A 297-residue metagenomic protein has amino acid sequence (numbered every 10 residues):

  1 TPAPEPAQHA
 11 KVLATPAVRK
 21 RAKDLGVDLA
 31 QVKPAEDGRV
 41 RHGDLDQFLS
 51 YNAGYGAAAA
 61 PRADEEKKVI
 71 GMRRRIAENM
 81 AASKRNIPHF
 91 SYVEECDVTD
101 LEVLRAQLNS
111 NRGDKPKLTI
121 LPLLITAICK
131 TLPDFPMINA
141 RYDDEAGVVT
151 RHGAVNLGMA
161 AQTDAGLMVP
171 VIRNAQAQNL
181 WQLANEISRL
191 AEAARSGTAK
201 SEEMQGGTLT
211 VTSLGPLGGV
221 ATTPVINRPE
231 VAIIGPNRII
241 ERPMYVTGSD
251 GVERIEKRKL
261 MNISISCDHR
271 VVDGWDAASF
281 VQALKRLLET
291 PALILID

Functional and structural regions predicted by a protein language model:
P2-V12, A59-A63: Flexible, low-complexity linker/hinge segments
P6-V12, L29-V40: Short acidic, glycine/serine/threonine-rich helix-capping segments at coil-helix boundaries
A17, R21, L25-V27, R41-D44 (+1 more regions): C-terminal catalytic/motor cores of large multi-domain enzyme assemblies
